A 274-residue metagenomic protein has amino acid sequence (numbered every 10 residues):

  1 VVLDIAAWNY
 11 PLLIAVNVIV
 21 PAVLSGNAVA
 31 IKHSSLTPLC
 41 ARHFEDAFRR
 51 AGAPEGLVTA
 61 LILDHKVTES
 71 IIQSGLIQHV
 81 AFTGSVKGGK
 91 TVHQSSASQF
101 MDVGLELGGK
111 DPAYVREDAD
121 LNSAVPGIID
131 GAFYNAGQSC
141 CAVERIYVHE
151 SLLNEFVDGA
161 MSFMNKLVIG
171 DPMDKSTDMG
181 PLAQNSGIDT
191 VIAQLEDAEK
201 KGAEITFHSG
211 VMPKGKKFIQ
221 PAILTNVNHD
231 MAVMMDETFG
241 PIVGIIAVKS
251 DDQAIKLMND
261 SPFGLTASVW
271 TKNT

Functional and structural regions predicted by a protein language model:
V1-S123, V248: Rossmann-like NAD(P) dinucleotide-binding subdomain of oxidoreductase/dehydrogenase enzymes
N9, T206-H208, V269: Short beta-strand segments
P21, S70-I71, G127, D197 (+1 more regions): Well-formed, non-transmembrane alpha-helical positions, independent of function
G52, H79, K87-N228, D251-D252 (+1 more regions): ALDH superfamily catalytic-core signature
V103, L265-A267: Hydrophobic faces of well-ordered beta-strands that scaffold small-molecule active sites in alpha/beta enzyme cores
K216-I219, D236-I242, S261-L265: Conserved glycine-rich beta-strand-loop-beta hairpin in the small C-terminal domain of fold type I
K272-T274: Short, intrinsically disordered, charge-balanced linker/junction segments flanking boundaries in proteins
